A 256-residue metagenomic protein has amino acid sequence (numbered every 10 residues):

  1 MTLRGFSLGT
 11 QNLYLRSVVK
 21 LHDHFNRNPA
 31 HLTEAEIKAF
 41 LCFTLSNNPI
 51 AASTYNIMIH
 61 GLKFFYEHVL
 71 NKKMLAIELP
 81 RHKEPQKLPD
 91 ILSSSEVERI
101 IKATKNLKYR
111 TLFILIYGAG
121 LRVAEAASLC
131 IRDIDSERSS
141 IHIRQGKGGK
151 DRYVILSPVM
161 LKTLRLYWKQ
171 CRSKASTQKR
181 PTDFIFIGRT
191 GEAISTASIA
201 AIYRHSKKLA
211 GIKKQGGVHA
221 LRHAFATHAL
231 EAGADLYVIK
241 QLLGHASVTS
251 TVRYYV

Functional and structural regions predicted by a protein language model:
M1-V256: Conserved catalytic core of the tyrosine transesterase superfamily
